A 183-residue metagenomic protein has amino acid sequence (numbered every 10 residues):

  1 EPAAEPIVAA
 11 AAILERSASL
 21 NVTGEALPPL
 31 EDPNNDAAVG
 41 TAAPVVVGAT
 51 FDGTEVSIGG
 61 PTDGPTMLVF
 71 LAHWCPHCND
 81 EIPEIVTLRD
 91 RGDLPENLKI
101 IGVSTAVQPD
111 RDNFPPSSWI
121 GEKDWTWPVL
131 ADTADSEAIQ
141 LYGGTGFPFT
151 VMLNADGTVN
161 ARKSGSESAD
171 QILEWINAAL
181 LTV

Functional and structural regions predicted by a protein language model:
E1-V45, V183: N-terminal targeting signals for export/organelle localization
A43-P44, T66, F147-P148: Short loop/turn microsegments at loop-to-beta-strand junctions
V47-G48, F70, M152: Hydrophobic beta-strand positions
V56-N79, I85: Short active-site neighborhood of thiol/selenol oxidoreductases, capturing the structured segment around
D63, G121-T126, A131-L181: Thiol/disulfide oxidoreductase modules built on the thioredoxin-like
M67-L68, I100, T150: Hydrophobic beta-strand anchors of alpha/beta hydrolase catalytic cores
N79-K123, A131-Q140: Structural microenvironment flanking redox-active thiols in thiol-disulfide oxidoreductases
